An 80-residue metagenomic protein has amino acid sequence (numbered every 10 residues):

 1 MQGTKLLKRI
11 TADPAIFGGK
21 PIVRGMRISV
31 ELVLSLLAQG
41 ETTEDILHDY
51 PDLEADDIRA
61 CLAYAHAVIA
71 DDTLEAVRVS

Functional and structural regions predicted by a protein language model:
M1-I28: N-terminal first-folded block
E31: Short alpha-helical elements of helix-turn-helix
S35-L36: Short alpha-helical segment immediately N-terminal to, or the first helix within, an HTH/HTH-like DNA-binding domain
D49-L53: A short, basic/aromatic helix-end/turn motif that makes direct DNA contacts
A55-R78: C-terminal structural segments of small proteins and small subunits
